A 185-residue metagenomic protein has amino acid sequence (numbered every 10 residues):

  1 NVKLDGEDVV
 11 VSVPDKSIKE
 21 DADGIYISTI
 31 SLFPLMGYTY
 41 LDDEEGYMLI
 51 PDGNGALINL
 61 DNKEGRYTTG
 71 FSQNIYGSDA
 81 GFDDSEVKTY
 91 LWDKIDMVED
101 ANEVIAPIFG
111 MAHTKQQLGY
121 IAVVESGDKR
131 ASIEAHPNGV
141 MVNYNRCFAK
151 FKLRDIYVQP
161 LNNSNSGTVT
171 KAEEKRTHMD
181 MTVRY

Functional and structural regions predicted by a protein language model:
N1-Y185: Carbohydrate-recognition beta-sandwich/jelly-roll modules in extracellular/periplasmic carbohydrate-active proteins
